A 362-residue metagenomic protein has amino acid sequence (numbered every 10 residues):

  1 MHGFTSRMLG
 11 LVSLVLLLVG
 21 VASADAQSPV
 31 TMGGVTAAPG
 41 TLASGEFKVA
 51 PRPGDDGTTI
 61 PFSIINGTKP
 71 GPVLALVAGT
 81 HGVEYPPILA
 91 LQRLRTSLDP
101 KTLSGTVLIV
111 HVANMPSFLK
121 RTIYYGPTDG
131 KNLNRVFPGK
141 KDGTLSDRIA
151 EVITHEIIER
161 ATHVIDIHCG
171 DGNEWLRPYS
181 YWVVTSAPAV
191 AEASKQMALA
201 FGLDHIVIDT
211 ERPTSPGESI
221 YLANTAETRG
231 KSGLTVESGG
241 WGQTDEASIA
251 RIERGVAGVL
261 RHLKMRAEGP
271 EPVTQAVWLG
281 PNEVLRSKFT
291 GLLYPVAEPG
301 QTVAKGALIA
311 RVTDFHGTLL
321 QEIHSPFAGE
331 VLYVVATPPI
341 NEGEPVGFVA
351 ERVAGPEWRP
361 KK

Functional and structural regions predicted by a protein language model:
H2-T5, A24-K362: Structured catalytic-domain cores with a bias toward divalent-metal coordination
G10-G20: Bacterial N-terminal signal peptides
